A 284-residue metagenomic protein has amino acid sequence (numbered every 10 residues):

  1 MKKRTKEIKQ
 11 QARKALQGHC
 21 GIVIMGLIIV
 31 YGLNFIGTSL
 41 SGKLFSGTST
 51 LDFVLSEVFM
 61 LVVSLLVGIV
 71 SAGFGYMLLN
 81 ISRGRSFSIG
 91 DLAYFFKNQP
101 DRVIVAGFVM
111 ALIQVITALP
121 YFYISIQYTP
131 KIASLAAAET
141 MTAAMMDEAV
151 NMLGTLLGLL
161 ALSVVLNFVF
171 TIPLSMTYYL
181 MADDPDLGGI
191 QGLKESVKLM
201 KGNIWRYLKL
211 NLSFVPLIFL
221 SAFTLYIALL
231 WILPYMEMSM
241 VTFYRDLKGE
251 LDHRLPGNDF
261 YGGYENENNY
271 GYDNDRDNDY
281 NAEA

Functional and structural regions predicted by a protein language model:
M1-A284: Hydrophobic alpha-helical membrane segments
